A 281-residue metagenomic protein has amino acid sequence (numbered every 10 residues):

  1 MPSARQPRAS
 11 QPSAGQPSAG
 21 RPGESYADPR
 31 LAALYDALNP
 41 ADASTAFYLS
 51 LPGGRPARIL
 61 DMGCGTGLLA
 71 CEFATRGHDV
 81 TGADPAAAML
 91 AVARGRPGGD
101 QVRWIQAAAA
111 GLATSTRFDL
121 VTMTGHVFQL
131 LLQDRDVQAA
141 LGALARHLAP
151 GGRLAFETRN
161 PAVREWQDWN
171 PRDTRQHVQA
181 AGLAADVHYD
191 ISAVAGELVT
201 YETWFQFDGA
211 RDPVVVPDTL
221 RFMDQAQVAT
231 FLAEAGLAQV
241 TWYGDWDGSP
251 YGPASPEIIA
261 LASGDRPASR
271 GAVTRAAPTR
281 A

Functional and structural regions predicted by a protein language model:
P2-R5, S18-A57: Conserved class I S-adenosyl-L-methionine
G63-G65: Class I SAM-dependent methyltransferase "Motif I" SAM/SAH-binding loop
G67-G111: Class I SAM-dependent methyltransferase SAM/SAH-binding core
L112-L120: A short acidic, Gly/Pro-enriched loop at the edge of an enzyme's catalytic core that lines a small-molecule cofactor
D119-R135: A short SAM/SAH-binding and catalytic strip from SAM-dependent methyltransferases
Q138-P150: A short glycine-rich, Lys/Arg-flanked "PGG" loop and its adjoining helix->strand segment in the class I
A155-T230: SAM-dependent methyltransferase
R221-A281: C-terminal lobe and adjacent flexible extensions of AdoMet/dcAdoMet transferase-like proteins
